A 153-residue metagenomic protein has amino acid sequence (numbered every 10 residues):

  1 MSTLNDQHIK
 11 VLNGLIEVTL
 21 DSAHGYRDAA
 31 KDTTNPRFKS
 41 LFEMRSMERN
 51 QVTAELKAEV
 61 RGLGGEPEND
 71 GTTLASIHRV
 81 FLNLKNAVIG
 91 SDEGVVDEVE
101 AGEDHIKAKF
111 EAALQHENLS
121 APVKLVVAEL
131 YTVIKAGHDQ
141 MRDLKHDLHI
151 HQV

Functional and structural regions predicted by a protein language model:
M1-I9, L63, N83-D92, D147-V153: Membrane-interacting alpha-helical segments
S2-T33, G94-N118: Alpha-helical bundle segments that constitute or directly flank the non-heme di-iron/ferroxidase center
Q7-L15, P36-A54, D92-V96, P122-K135: Alpha-helical scaffold segments that form or flank carboxylate-/histidine-based iron centers
A23, T53, K57-V60, F81 (+4 more regions): A structural signal for well-ordered alpha-helices, especially hydrophobic packing surfaces of coiled-coils
A29-T33, V60-L63, V88-S91, L114-E117 (+1 more regions): Secondary-structure edge/capping motif, primarily at the C-terminal ends of alpha-helices and the immediately following
S40-T73, L144-K145: Conserved alpha-helical segments that form or flank metal/cofactor-binding pockets of metalloenzymes
A58-K107: Carboxylate-rich helix-loop segments that flank metal/cofactor sites and access channels in metalloenzymes
V99-V153: Preference for long, well-ordered alpha-helical segments
